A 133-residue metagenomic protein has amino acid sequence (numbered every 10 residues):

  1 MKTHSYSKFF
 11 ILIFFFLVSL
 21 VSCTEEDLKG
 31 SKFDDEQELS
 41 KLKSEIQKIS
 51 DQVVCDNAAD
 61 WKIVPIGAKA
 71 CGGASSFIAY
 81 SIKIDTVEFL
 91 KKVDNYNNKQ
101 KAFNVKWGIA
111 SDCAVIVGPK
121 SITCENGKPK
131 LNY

Functional and structural regions predicted by a protein language model:
M1-V21: Sec-dependent bacterial lipoprotein signal peptides
L20-S40: Bacterial Sec-dependent N-terminal signal peptides
K41-S76, N132: Post-signal-peptide N-terminal segment of Sec-exported extracytoplasmic proteins
D60-K101: Mature extracytoplasmic domains of secretory-pathway proteins
N104-Y133: Short flanking/linker segments adjacent to small metal-binding domains or redox-active Cys/His motifs
